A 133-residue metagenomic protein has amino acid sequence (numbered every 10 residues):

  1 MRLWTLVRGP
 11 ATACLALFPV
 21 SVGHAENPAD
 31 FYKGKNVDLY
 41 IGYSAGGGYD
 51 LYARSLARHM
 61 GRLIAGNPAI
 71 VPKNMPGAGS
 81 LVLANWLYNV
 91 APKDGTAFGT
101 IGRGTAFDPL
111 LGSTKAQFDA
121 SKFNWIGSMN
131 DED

Functional and structural regions predicted by a protein language model:
M1-L6: N-terminal secretory signal peptides that target proteins for export/translocation
R8-V20: Bacterial N-terminal signal peptides
S21-A25: Sec/Tat signal peptide C-region and signal peptidase I cleavage site
E26-D133: Conserved hydrophobic/amphipathic secondary-structure segments that form or flank ligand- or partner-binding grooves
